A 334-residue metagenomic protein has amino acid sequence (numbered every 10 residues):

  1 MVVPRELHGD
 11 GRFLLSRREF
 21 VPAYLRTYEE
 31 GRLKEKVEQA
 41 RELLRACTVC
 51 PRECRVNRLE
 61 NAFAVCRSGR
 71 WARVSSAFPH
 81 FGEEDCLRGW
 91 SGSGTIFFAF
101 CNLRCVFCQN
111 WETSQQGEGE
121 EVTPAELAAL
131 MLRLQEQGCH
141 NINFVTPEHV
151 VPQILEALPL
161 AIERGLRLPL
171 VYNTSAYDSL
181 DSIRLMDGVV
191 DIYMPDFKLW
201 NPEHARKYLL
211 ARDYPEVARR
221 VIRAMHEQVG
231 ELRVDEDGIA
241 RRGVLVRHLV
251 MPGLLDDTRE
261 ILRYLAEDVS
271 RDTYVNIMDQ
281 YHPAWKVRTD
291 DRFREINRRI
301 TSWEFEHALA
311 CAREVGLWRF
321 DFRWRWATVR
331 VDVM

Functional and structural regions predicted by a protein language model:
M1-A62, G230-M334: Auxiliary Fe-S-binding modules of radical SAM enzymes
A62, C66-G188, I192-Y193, P202-E203: Conserved Radical SAM active-site core
G94, I142, L170-Y172, Y193-P195 (+3 more regions): Hydrophobic faces of well-ordered beta-strands that scaffold small-molecule active sites in alpha/beta enzyme cores
E112-E118, K207-R212, D290-R299: Short glycine-enriched, charge-decorated loop/helix-capping segments at active-site entrances that position
S114, V151, A176-S179, F197-P215 (+3 more regions): Conserved radical SAM core fold
A157-P169, R220-Q228, S302-A308: Alpha-helix-loop-beta-strand connector modules within alpha/beta enzyme cores
D187-P202, D272-Y281: Non-cysteine beta-strand/loop elements that form the S-adenosyl-L-methionine
R206-E236: Anionic-ligand binding region
